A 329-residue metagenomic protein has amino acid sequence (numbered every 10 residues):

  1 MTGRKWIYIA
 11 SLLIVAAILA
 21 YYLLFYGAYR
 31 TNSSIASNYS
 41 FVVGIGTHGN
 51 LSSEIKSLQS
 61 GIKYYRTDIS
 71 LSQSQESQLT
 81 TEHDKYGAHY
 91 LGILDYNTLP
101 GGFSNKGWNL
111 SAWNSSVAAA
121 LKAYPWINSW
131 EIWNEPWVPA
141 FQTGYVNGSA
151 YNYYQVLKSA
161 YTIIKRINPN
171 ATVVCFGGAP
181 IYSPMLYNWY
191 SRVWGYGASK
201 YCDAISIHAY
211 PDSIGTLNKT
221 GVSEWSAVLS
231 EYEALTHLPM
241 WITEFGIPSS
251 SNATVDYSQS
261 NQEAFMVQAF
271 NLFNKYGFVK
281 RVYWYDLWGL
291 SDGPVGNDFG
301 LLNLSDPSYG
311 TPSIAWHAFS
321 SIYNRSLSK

Functional and structural regions predicted by a protein language model:
M1-V15: N-terminal Sec-pathway targeting helices
Y29-I132, W137-T143: N-terminal substrate-binding region of glycoside hydrolase catalytic domains
Y65-T67, G92-L94, N128, N134 (+4 more regions): Aromatic- and acid-rich polysaccharide-binding/catalytic face of secreted or lumenal carbohydrate-active enzymes
T98-G101, Q142, P180-I181, Y232-M266 (+1 more regions): Active-site clefts of carbohydrate-active enzymes
N105-I132, S149-I167, L186-Y201, E263-K275: An active-site-proximal structural segment forming one wall of the substrate-binding cleft that immediately precedes
S116-S149, V174-P180, A209-P211, I242-F245 (+1 more regions): Active-site groove signature of glycoside hydrolases
G148, D256-Y257, F265, Y276-K329: Aromatic-rich peripheral "rim/lid" segments of glycoside hydrolase catalytic domains that contact and position glycan
V156-Y187, H237-S250, V279-G289: Aromatic-lined carbohydrate-recognition surfaces of secreted/lumenal glycan-active proteins
